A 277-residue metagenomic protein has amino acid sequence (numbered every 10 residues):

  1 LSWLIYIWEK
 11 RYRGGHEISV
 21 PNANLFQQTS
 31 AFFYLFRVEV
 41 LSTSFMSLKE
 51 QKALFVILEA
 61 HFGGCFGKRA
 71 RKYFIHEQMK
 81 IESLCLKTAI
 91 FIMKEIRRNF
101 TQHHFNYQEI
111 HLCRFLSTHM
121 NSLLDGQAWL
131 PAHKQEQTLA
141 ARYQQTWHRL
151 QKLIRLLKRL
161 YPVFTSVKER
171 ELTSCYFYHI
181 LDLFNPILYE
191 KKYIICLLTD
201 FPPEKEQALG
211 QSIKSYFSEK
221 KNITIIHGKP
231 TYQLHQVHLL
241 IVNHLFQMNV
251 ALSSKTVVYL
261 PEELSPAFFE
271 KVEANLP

Functional and structural regions predicted by a protein language model:
L1-P277: A cross-family "folded-core" feature that marks the main globular domain of proteins
